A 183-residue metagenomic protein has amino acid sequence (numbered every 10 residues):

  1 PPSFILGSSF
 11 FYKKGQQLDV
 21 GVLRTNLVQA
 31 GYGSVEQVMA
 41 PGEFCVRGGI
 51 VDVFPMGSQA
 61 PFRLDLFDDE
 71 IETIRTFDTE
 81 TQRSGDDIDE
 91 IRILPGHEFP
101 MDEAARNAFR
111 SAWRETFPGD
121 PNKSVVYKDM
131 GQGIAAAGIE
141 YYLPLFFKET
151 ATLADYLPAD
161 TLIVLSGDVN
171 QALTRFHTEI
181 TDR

Functional and structural regions predicted by a protein language model:
P1-R183: ASCE RecA-like P-loop NTPase motor cores that couple ATP hydrolysis to mechanical translocation on nucleic acids
